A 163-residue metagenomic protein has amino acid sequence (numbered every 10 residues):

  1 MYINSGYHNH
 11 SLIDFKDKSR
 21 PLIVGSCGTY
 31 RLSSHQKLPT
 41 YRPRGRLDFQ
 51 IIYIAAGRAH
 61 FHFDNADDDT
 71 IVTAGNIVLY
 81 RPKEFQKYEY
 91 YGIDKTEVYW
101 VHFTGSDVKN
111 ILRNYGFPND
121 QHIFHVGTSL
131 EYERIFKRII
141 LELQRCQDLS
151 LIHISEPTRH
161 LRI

Functional and structural regions predicted by a protein language model:
M1-H8, V108-I111, R134-R138: Short, charged, low-hydrophobicity "junction" segments
M1-I23, E142: A short, N-terminal "cap"/entry segment at the start of jelly-roll beta-barrel domains of the cupin/DSBH fold
K18-P21, H102, V126-E133: Alpha-helix N-cap/helix-start motif at coil-to-helix transitions, marked by capping-box chemistry
S19, S26-N119: N-terminal regulatory/effector-sensing and dimerization cores that precede helix-turn-helix DNA-binding domains
A55, E133-Q147: Regular secondary-structure segments
T70, D148-I152: Short, solvent-exposed positions on alpha-helices
N114-K137: Aromatic/histidine-rich interaction motifs
I152-I163: Single conserved hydrophobic/aromatic residue that forms the stacking wall/gate of nucleotide- or nucleobase-binding
